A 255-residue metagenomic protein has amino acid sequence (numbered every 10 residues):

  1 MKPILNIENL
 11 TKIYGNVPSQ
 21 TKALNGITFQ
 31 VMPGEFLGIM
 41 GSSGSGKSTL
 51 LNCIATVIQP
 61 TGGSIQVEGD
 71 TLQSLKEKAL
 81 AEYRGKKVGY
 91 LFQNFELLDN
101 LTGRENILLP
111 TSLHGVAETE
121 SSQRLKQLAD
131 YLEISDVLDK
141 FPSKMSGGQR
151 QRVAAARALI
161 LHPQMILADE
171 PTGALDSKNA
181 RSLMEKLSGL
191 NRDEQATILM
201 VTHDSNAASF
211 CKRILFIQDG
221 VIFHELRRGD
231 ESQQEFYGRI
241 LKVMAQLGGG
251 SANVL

Functional and structural regions predicted by a protein language model:
M40-S42: The feature captures the beta-strand-to-loop junction immediately N-terminal to the Walker
A55: Helix-to-loop junction immediately C-terminal to a conserved catalytic motif
G63-T71: Conserved ABC transporter NBD signature motif
L101-L109: Short coil-to-helix segment of the ABC ATPase nucleotide-binding domain corresponding to the Q-loop/switch region
F141-M145, Q149-Q151: Conserved ABC ATPase signature
I160-Q164: A short, proline-enriched helix->beta-strand linker immediately N-terminal to the Walker B motif in ABC-type P-loop
I166-D169: Catalytic Walker B motif of ABC-type/P-loop ATPase nucleotide-binding domains
